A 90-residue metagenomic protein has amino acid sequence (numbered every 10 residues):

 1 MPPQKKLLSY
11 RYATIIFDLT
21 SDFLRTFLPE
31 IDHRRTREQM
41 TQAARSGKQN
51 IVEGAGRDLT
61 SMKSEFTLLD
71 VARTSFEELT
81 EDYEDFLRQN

Functional and structural regions predicted by a protein language model:
M1-N90: Amphipathic alpha-helical assembly/interaction segments
